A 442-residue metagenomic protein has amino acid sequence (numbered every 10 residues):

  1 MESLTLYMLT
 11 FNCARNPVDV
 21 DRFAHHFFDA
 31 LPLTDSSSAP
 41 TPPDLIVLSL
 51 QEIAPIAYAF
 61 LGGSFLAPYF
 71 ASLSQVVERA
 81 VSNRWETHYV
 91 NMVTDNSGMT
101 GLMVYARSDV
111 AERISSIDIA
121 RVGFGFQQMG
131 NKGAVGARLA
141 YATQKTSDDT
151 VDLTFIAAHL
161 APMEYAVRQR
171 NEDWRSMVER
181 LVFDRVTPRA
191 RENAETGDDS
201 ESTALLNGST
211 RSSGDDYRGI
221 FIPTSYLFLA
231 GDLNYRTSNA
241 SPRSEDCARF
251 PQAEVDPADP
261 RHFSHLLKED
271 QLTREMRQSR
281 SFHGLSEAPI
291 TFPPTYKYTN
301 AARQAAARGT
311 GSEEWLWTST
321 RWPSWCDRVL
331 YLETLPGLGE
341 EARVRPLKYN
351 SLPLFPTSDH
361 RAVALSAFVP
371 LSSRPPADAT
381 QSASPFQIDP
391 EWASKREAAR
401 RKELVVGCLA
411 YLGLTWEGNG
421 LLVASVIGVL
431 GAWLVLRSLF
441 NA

Functional and structural regions predicted by a protein language model:
M1-L6, G98-L102, V110-I114, G130-I156: Beta-strand-turn-beta hairpins that frame and shape the catalytic cleft of phosphate-ester-processing enzymes
M1-M92, M99-M103, T143, A166-Q169 (+4 more regions): N-terminal, active-site-proximal structural segment of metallo-dependent hydrolase catalytic domains
L4, D44, G98-G101, N131-V135 (+5 more regions): Residues that flank catalytic or metal-binding motifs in active/ligand-binding sites
A14, I53-A54, H159-A161, L233-R236: Catalytic metal-binding/acid-base residues of hydrolase active sites
D35-A39, V90-D95, F124-Q128, G136-R138 (+5 more regions): Beta-strand elements of modular eukaryotic interaction domains
D44-A57, S115-S116, T150-H159, N300 (+1 more regions): Surface-exposed beta-strand-to-loop junctions that form interaction patches on eukaryotic regulatory domains
E78-T87, I156, Y165, Q169-G407: Catalytic lobes of large eukaryotic enzymes
S97-I117, R138-A142, L160, R321-L338 (+1 more regions): Conserved beta strand-loop-helix elements of the APE1-like EEP
